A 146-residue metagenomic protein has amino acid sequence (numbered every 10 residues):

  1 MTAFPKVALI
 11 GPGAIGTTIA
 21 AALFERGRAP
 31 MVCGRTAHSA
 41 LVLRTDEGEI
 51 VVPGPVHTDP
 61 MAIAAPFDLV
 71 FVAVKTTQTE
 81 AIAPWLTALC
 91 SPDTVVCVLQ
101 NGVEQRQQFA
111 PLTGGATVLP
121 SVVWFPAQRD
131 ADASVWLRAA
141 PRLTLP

Functional and structural regions predicted by a protein language model:
M1-P53: NAD(P)+-binding Rossmann beta1-loop-alpha1 motif at the extreme N-terminus of oxidoreductases
P5-K6, D68, P141: Nucleotide donor/acceptor-binding cores
L9, C33-G34, V72-A73, V98-L99 (+1 more regions): Active-site-adjacent beta-strand anchor residues
E49-W136: Rossmann-like NAD(P)(H) cofactor-binding subdomain of soluble oxidoreductases
A133-P146: Short beta-strand and adjoining strand-loop segment in the mid-core of the Rossmann-like NAD(P)-dependent dehydrogenase
